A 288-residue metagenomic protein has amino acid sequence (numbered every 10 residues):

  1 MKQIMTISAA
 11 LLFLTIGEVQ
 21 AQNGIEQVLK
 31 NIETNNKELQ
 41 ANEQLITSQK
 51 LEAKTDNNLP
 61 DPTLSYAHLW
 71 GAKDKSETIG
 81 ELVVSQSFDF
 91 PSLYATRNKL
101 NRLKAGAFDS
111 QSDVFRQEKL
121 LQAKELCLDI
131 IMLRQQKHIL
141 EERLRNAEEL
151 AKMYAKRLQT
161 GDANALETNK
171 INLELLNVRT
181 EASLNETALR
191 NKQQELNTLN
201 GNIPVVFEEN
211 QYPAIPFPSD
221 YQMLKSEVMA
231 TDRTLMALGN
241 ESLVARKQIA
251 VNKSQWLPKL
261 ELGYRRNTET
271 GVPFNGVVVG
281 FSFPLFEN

Functional and structural regions predicted by a protein language model:
M1-E26, E33: Bacterial Sec-dependent N-terminal signal peptides
Q3, E118-R233: Periplasmic alpha-helical coiled-coil/stalk elements that build and connect Gram-negative outer-membrane
V19-T63, H68, F88, T96 (+3 more regions): Bacterial Sec-pathway N-terminal export signals of envelope proteins
K30, T34-Q40, T47-D61, L82-K99 (+6 more regions): A glycine-/polar-enriched beta->alpha junction
A41, I46-S48, A53, N98-L100 (+15 more regions): Heptad-repeat amphipathic alpha-helical coiled-coil interaction surface used for oligomerization/assembly
K50, E141, N172, V178 (+4 more regions): Residue-level detection of beta-strand scaffold positions
P62-K99, N210-P218, E261-N288: Small/polar, glycine/serine/threonine/aspartate-rich low-complexity segments that form flexible
